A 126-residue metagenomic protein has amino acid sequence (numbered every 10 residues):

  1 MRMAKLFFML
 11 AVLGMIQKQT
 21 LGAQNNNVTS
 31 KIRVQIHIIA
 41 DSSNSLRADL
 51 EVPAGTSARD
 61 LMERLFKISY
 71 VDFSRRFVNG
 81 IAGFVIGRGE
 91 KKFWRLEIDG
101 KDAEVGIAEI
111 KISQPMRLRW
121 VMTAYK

Functional and structural regions predicted by a protein language model:
R2-K126: Ubiquitin-like/PB1-type beta-grasp interaction modules and other compact soluble beta-rich domains
